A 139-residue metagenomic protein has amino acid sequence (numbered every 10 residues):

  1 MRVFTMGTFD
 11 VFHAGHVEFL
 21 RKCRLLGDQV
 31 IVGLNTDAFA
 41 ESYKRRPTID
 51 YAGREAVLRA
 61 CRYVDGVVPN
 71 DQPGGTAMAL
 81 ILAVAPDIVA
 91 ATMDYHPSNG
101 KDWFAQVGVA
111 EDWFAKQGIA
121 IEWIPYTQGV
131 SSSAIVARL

Functional and structural regions predicted by a protein language model:
M1-L139: Nucleotidyltransferase catalytic core that binds NTPs
